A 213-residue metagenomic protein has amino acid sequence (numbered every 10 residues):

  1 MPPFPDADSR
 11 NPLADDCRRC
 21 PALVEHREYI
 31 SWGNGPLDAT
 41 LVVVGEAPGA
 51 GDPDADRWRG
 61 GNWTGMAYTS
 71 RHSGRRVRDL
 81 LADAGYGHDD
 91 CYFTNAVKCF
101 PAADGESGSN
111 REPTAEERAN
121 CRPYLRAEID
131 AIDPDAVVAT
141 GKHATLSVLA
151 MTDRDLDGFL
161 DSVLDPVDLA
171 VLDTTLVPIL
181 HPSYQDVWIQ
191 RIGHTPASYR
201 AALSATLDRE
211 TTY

Functional and structural regions predicted by a protein language model:
P2-Y213: A polyanion-binding, active-site-adjacent surface
